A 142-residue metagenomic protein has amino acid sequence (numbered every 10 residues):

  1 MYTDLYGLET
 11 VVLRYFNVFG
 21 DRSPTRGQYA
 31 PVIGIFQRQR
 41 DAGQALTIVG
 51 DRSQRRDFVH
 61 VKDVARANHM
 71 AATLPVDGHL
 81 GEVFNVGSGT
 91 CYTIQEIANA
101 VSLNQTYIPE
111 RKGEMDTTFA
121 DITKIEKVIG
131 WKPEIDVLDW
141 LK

Functional and structural regions predicted by a protein language model:
M1, P31-I35: Conserved catalytic helix of short-chain dehydrogenase/reductases
M1-D21, T47: Conserved beta-loop-beta element that borders a ligand/cofactor-binding pocket
L5-T10, Q37, E110-E114: N-proximal short alpha-helices
V12-Y15, V32, D57: Residue-level recognition of specific faces of alpha-helices
D21-P24, K124: Short beta-loop-alpha junction of Rossmann-like oxidoreductase domains
P24, Q28, V32: Short acidic-hydrophobic sequence patches enriched in Asp/Glu that either
R40-K142: C-terminal substrate-binding subdomain of Rossmann-fold SDR/epimerase-dehydratase oxidoreductases
